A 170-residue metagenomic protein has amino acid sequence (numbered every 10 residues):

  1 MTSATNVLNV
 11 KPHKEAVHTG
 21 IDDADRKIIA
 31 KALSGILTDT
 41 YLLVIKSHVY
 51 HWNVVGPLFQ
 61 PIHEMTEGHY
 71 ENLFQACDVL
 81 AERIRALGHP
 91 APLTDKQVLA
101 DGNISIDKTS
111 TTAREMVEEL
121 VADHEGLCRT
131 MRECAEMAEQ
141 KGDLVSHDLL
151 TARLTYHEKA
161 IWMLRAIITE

Functional and structural regions predicted by a protein language model:
M1-H18: Acidic, low-complexity proline/glycine-rich segments
K14-I36, I106, A113: Disorder-to-helix initiation segments
G20-I28, L43-G68, E133-V145: Helix-loop segments that flank and shape redox-cofactor active sites
K27-L37, Y41, E67-Y70, F74 (+3 more regions): Short amphipathic alpha-helical segments with heptad-repeat character
L37, V44, H51, Y70 (+6 more regions): A structural signal for well-ordered alpha-helices, especially hydrophobic packing surfaces of coiled-coils
Y50, V54-P57, L80, L87 (+5 more regions): Hydrophobic stripe of amphipathic alpha-helices that form coiled-coil interfaces
V54-K96: Conserved alpha-helical segments that form or flank metal/cofactor-binding pockets of metalloenzymes
E82, K96-A152: Acidic/histidine-rich alpha-helical segments that form the ligand environment of transition-metal centers
